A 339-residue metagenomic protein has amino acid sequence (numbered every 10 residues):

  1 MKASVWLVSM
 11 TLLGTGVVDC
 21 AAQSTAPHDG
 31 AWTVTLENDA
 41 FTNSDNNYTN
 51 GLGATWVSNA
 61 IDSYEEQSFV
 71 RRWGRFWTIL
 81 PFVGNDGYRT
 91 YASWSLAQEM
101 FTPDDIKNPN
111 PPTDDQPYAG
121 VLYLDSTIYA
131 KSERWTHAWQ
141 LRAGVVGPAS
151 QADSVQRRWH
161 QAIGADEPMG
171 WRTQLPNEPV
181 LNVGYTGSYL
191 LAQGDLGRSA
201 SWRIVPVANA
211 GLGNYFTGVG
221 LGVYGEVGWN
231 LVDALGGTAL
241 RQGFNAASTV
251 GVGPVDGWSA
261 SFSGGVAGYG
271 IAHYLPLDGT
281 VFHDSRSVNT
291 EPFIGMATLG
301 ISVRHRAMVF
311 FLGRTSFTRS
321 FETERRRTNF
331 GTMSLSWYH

Functional and structural regions predicted by a protein language model:
C20-D29, A60-T90, K131-A138, L191-I204 (+2 more regions): Short loop/turn motifs that connect adjacent beta-strands in outer-membrane beta-barrel proteins
H28-R71, V309: N-terminal ordered "arm"
A31, D104-I106, Y224, W229-H339: Outer membrane beta-barrel transmembrane domains
W32-N38, A92-M100, L141-G147, G187 (+7 more regions): Transmembrane beta-barrel strands of outer-membrane/channel proteins
E37-F41, F101-D105, V146-S150, L190-G194 (+4 more regions): Sequence/structural signature of outer-membrane beta-barrel proteins
N46-L52, T90, Y118-L122, H137 (+8 more regions): Residues that define the transmembrane beta-barrel architecture of outer-membrane proteins
F76-S154: Long, hydrophobic/aromatic-enriched structural stretches that serve as scaffold segments
P109-T113, E167-T173, N209, H283-S287 (+1 more regions): Extracellular loop and loop/strand-boundary signature of outer-membrane beta-barrel proteins
